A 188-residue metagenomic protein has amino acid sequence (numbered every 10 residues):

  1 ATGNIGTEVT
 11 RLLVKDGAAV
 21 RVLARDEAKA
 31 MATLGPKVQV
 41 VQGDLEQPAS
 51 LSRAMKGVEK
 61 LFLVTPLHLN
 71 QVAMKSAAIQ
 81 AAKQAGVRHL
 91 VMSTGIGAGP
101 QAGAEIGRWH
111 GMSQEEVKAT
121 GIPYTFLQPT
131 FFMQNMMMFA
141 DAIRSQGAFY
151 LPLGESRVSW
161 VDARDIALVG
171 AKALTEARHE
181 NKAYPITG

Functional and structural regions predicted by a protein language model:
A1-G35, E46-V58, L67-S76, Q80-H89 (+1 more regions): Oxidoreductase cofactor-interface core, primarily capturing Rossmann-like NAD(P)-dependent enzymes
G43: Cofactor-binding loops of NAD(P)H-dependent oxidoreductases, dominated by short-chain dehydrogenase/reductases
V64: Short, basic, glycine/proline-bearing loop/turn elements
